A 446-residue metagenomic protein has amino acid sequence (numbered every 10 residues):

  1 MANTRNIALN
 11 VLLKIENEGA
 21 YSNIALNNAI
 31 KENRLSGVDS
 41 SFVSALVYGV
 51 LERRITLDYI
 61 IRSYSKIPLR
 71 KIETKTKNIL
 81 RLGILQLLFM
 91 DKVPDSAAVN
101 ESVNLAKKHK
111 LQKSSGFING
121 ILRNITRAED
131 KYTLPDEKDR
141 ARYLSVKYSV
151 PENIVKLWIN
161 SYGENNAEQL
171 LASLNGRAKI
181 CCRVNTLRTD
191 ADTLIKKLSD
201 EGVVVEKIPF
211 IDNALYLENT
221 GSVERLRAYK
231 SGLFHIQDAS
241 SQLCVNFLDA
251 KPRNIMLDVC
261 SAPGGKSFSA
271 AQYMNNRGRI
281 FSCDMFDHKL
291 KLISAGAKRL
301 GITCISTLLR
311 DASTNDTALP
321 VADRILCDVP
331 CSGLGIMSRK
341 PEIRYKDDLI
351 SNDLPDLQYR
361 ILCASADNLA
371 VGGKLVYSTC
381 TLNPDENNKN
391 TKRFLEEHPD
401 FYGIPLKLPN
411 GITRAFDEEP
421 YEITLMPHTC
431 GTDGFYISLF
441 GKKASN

Functional and structural regions predicted by a protein language model:
M1-N446: S-adenosylmethionine
